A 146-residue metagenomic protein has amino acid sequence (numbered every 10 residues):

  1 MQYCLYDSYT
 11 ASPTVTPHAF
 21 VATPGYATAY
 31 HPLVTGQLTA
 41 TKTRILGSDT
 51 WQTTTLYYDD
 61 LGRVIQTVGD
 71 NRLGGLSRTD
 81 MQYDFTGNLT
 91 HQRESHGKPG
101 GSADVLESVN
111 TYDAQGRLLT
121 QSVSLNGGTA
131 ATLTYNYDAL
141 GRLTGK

Functional and structural regions predicted by a protein language model:
M1-K146: Beta-strand elements of repeat-based all-beta scaffolds
